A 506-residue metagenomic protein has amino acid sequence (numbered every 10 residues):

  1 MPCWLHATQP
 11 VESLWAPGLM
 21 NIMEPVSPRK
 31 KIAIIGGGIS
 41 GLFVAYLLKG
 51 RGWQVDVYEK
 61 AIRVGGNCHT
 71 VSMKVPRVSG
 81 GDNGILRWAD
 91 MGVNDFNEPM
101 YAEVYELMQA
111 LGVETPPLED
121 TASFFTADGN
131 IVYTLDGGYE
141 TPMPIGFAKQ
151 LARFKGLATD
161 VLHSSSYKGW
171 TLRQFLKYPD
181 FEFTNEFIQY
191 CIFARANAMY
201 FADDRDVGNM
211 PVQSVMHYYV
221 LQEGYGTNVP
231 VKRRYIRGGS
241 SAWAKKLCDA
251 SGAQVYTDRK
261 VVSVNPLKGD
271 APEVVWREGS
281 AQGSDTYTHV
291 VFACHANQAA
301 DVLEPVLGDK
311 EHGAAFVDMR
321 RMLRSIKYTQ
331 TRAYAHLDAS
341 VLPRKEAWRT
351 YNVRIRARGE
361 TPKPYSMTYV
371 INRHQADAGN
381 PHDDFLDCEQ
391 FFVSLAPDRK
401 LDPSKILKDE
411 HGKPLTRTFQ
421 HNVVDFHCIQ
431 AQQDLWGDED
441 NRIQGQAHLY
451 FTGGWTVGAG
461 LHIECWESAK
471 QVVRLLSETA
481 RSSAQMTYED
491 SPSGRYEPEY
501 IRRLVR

Functional and structural regions predicted by a protein language model:
M1-I32, G50-R51: Extreme N-terminal leader/targeting segments of oxidoreductases
W4, D136-G138, K363-R506: Conserved flavin/dinucleotide-binding core of flavoenzymes
H6, S27-P28, R51, V262-K413: Mid-domain catalytic core of redox enzymes that form a hydrophobic substrate pocket/lid adjacent to a catalytic redox
G36-I39: Glycine-rich Rossmann-fold phosphate-binding loop(s) that bind the pyrophosphate of adenine dinucleotide cofactors
K49-V75: Glycine-rich FAD pyrophosphate-binding loop
T70-V104: N-terminal glycine-rich dinucleotide-binding loop that anchors FAD/FMN and/or NAD(P) in oxidoreductases
D90, N97-Q213: Mobile amphipathic helical/loop "lid" adjacent to a hydrophobic cofactor/ligand pocket
Y218-H289: Helical element adjacent to the flavin cofactor pocket in flavoenzyme catalytic cores
